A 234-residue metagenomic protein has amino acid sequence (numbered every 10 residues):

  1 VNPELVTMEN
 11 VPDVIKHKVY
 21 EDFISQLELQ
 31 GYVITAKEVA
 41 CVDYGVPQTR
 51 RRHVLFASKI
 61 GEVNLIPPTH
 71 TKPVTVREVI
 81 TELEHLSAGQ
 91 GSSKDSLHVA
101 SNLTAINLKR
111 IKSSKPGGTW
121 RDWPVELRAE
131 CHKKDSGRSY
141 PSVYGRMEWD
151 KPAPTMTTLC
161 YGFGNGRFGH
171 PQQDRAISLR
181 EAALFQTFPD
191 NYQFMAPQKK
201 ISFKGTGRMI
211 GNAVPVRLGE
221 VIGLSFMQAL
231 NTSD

Functional and structural regions predicted by a protein language model:
V1-V143: Class I S-adenosyl-L-methionine
N102-D234: C-terminal target-recognition/interaction regions appended to catalytic cores
